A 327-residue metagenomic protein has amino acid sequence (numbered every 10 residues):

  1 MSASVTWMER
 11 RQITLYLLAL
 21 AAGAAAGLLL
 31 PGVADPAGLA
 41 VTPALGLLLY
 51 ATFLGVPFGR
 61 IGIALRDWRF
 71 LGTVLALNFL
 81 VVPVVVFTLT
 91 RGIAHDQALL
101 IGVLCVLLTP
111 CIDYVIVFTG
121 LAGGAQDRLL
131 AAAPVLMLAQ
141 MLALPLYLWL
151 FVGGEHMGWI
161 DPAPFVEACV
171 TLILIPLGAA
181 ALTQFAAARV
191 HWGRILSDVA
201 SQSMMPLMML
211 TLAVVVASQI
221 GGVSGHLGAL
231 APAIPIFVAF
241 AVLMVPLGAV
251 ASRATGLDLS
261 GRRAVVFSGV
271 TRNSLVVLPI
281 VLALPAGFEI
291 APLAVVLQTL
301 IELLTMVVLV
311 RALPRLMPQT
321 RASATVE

Functional and structural regions predicted by a protein language model:
M1-E327: Alpha-helical transmembrane segments of multi-pass small-molecule/ion transporters
